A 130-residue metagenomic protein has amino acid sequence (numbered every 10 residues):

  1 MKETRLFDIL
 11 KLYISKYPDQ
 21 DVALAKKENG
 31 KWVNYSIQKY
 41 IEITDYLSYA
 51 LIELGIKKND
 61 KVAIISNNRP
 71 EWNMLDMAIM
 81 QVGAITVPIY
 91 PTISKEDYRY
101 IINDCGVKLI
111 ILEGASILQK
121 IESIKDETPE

Functional and structural regions predicted by a protein language model:
M1-T4, D8, L118-I124: Flexible, low-complexity linker/hinge segments
K2-A23, E42: A short N-terminal helical cap/helix-turn-helix that marks the beginning of AMP-binding/adenylate-forming
K16-D21, K26-N34, E113-Q119: Short, charged helix-to-loop "capping" segments that act as catalytic/coupling loops
P18-Q20, K58, G106: Residue-level preference for short coil/turn positions at secondary-structure junctions
A23-R69, N73-M77, S94-R99: Conserved AMP-binding/adenylate-forming core of the ANL superfamily
Q81-E130: Structural core segment of the AMP-binding/adenylate-forming
